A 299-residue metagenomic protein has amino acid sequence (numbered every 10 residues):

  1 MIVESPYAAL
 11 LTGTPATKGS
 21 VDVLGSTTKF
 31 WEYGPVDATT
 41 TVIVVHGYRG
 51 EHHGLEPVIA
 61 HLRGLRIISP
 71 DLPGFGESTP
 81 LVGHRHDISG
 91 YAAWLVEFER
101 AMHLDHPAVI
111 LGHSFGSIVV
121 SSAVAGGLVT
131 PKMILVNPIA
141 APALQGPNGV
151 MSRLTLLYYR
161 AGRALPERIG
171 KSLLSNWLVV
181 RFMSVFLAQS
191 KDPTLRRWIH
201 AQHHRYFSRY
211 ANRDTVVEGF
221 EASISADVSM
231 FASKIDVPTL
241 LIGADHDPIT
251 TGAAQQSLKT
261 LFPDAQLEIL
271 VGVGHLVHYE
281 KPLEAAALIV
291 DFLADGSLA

Functional and structural regions predicted by a protein language model:
V23-S26, W31, S69-F115, A125-G126 (+2 more regions): Active-site loop/oxyanion-hole signature of alpha/beta-hydrolase fold enzymes
S26-E77: Conserved HGGG/HGGXW glycine-rich cap/lid loop of the alpha/beta-hydrolase fold
S117-L128, M133: Short glycine-enriched nucleophile-adjacent loop and the immediately C-terminal alpha-helix near the catalytic center
K132-R168: Flexible "cap/lid" loop of the alpha/beta hydrolase fold
R168-S233: Conserved alpha/beta-hydrolase catalytic His-Asp/Glu region
I235, L241-G243: Short beta-strand/loop motif that positions the catalytic acidic residue of the alpha/beta-hydrolase fold
H246-T250: Acidic catalytic loop of the alpha/beta-hydrolase fold
V273-L283: Catalytic histidine-centered segment of alpha/beta-hydrolase-like enzymes
